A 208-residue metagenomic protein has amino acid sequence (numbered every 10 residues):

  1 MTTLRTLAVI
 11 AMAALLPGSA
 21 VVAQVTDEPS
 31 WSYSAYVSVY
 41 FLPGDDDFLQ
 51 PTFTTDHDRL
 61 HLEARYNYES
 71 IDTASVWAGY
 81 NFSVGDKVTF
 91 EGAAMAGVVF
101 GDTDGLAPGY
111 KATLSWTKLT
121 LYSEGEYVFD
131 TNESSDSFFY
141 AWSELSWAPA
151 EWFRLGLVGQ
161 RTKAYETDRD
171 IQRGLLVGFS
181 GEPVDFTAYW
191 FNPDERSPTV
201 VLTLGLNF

Functional and structural regions predicted by a protein language model:
M1-S30, F208: Cleavable N-terminal export/targeting peptides
V22-E69: Short glycine/proline- and aromatic-enriched beta-strand/turn motifs that initiate or cap beta-hairpins
A23-S38, W147, W152, D194 (+1 more regions): Flexible, glycine-rich linker and terminal segments associated with outer-membrane beta-barrel/transport systems
A35-V39, F53-T55, A64-Y68, A94-V98 (+3 more regions): Transmembrane beta-barrel strands of outer-membrane/channel proteins
D47-D58, A64, T73-A93, L106-S123 (+4 more regions): Feature captures outer-membrane beta-barrel proteins of Gram-negative bacteria and organelles
N67-S70, F100-D104, E133-S137, Y165-R169 (+1 more regions): Replace "Gram-negative outer membrane beta-barrel proteins" with "bacterial and organellar outer membrane beta-barrel
V98-V99, G109, Y127-S135: Short, surface-exposed loop/turn motifs that are enriched in glycine and acidic residues and include a nearby proline
G156, K163-Q172: A C-terminal functional module that forms or caps the active site or interfaces directly with catalytic machinery
